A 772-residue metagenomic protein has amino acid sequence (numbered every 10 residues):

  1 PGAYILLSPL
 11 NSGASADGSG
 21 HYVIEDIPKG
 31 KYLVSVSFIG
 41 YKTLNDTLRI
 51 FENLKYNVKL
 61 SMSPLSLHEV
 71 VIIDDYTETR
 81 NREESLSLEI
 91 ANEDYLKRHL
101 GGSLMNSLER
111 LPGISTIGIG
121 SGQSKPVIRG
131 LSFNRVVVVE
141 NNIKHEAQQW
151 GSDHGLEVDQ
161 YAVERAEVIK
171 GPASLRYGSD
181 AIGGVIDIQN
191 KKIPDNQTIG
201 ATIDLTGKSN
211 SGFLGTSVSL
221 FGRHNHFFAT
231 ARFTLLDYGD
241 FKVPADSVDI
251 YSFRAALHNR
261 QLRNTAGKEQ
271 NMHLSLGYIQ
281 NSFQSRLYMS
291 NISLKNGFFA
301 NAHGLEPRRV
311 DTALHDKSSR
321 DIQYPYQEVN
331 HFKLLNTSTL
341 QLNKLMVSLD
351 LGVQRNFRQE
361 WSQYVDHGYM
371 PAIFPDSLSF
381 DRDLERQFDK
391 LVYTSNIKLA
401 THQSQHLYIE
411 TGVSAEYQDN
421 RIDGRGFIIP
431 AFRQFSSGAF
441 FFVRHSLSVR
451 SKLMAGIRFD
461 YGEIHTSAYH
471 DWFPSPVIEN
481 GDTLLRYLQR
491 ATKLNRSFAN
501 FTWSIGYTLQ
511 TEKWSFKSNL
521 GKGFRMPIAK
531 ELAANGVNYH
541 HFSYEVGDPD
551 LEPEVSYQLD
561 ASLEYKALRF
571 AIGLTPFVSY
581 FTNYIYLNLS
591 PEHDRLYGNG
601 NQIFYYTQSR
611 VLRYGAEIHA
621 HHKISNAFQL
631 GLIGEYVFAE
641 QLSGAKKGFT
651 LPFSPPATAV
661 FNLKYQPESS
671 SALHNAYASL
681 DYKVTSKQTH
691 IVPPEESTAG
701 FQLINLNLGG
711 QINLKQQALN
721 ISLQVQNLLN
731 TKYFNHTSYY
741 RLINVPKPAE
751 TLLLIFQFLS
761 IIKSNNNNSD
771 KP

Functional and structural regions predicted by a protein language model:
P1-S8, S37-Y41, F51-K97, M105 (+1 more regions): Short, acidic, small-residue-rich periplasmic hinge/interaction motif at the N-terminus of Gram-negative outer-membrane
D26, I143-G171: Short acidic/polar hinge/loop motifs at secondary-structure boundaries that mediate gating or recognition
K55-K59, L104-S107, G122-V127, V136-V139 (+4 more regions): N-terminal periplasmic accessory domains that precede and gate Gram-negative outer-membrane beta-barrel machines
S211-D237, I250-F299, N330, N336-L342 (+5 more regions): Transmembrane beta-barrel wall of Gram-negative outer-membrane proteins
Y238-P244, Y580-N583, L587, V684-I691 (+1 more regions): C-terminal beta-signal and adjacent terminal beta-strands/loops of Gram-negative outer-membrane beta-barrel proteins
R263-E269, S282-N343, R355-L391, N420 (+2 more regions): Flexible loop and strand-edge segments within Gram-negative outer membrane beta-barrel domains
L378-L399, V546-E552, Q558-L559, Y565-A567 (+2 more regions): Outer membrane beta-barrel strand-and-loop segments of large Gram-negative receptors, especially TonB-dependent
F577-F581, I585, Y597-Q688: Gram-negative outer-membrane beta-barrel transporters
